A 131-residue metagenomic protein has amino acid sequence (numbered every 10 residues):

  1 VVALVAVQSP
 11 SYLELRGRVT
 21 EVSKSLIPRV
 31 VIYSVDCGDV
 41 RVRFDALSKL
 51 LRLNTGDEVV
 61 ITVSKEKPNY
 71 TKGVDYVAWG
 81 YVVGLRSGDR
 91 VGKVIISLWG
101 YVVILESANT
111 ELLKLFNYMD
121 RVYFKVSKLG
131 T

Functional and structural regions predicted by a protein language model:
V2-Y81, S87-T131: Mixed-charge, low-complexity intrinsically disordered regions
